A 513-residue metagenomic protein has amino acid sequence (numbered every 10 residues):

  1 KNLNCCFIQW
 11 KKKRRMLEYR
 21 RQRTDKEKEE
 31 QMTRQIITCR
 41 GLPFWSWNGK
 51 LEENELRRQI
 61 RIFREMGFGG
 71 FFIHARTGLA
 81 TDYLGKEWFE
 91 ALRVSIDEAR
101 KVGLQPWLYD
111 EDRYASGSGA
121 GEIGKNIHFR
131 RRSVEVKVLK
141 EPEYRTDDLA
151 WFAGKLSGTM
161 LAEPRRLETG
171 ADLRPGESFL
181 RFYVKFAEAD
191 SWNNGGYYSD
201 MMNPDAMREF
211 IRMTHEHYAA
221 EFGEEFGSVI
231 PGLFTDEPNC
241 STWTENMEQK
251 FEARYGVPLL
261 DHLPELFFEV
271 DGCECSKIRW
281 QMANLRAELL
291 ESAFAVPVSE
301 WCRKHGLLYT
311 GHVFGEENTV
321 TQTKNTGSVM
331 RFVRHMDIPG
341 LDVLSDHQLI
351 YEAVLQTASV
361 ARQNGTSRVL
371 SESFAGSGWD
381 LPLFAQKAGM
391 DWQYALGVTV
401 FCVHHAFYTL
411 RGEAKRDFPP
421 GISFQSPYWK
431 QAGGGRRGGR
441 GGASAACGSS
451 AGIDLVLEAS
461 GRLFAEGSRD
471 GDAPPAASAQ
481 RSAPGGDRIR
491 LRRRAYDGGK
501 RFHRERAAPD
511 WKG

Functional and structural regions predicted by a protein language model:
K13-R15: Positively charged N-terminal leader segments that act as targeting/secretion signals
L17, I37-L42, K50-R58, G70-F71 (+5 more regions): Carbohydrate-binding surfaces of carbohydrate-active enzymes
L17-W47: Generic start-of-chain signal for non-secretory N-termini
N48, G154-S157, P164, G170 (+6 more regions): Structured loops at beta-to-helix junctions and adjacent beta-edge loops in soluble globular domains
E65-G70, P175-D190, P258-E265, E269: Short coil-to-beta-strand
S118-G223: Catalytic and substrate-binding clefts that recognize carbohydrates or anionic sugar/phosphate headgroups
